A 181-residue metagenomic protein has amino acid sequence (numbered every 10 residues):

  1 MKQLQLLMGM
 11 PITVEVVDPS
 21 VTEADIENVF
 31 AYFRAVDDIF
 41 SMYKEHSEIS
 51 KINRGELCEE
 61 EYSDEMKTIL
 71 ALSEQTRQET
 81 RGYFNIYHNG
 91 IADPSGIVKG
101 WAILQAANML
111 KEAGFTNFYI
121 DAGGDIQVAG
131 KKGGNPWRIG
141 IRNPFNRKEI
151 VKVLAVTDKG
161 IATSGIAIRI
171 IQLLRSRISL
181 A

Functional and structural regions predicted by a protein language model:
M1-A181: Mature catalytic core of soluble alpha/beta enzymes
